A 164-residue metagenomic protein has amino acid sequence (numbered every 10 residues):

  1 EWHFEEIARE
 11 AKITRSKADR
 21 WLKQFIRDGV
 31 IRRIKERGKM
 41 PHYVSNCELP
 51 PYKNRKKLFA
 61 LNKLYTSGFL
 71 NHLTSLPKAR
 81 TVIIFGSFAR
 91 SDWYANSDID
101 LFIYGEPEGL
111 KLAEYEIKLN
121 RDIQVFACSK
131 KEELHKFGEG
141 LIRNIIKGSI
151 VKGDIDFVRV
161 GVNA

Functional and structural regions predicted by a protein language model:
E1-K78, A89-N96, Y104-A164: Catalytic core of pol beta-like nucleotidyltransferases
A79-F85: Short acidic amphipathic segments
